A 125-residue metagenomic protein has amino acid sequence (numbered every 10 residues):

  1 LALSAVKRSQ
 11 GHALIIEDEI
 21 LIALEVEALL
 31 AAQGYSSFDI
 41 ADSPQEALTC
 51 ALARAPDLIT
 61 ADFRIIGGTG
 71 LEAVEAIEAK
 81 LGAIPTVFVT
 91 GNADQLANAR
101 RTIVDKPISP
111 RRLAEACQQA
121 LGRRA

Functional and structural regions predicted by a protein language model:
E17: Conserved acidic carboxylate
I20-D39: Two-component/phosphorelay signaling modules centered on CheY-like receiver
I40-L58: Acidic, metal-coordinating helix/loop segments flanking the phosphotransfer/catalytic sites of two-component signaling
S43, T69-E72: Acidic catalytic/metal-coordinating carboxylates
D62-F63: Active-site residues of response regulator receiver
I66: The feature encodes the CheY-like receiver
L71-A83: Short amphipathic alpha-helix used as the core "switch/output" element in two-component signaling
V89-T90: Hydrophobic/aromatic residues positioned on beta-strands within the core alpha/beta folds
